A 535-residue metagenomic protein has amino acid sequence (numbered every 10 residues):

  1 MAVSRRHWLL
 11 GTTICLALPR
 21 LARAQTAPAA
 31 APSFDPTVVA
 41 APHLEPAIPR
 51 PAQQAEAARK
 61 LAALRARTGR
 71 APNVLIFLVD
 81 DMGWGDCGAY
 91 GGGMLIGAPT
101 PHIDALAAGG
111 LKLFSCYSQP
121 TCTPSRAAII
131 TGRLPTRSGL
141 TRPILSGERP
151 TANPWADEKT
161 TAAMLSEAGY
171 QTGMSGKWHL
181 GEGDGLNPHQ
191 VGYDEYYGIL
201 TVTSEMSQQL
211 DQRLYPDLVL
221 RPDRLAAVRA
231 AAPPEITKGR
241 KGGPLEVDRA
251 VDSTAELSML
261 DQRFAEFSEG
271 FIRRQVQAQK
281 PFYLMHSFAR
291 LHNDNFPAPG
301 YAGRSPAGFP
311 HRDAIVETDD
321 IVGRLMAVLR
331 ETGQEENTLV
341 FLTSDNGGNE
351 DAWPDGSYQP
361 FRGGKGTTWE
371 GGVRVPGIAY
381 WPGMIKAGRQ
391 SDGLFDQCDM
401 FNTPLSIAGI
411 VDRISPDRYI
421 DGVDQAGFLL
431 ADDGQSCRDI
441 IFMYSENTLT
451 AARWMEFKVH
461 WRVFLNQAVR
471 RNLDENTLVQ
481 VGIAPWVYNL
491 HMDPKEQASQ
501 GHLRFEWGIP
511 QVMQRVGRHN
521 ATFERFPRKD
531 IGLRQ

Functional and structural regions predicted by a protein language model:
M1-H7, P19: Twin-arginine (Tat) signal peptide motif
H7-I14, A24-V481, P485, L490 (+1 more regions): Formylglycine-dependent sulfatase
